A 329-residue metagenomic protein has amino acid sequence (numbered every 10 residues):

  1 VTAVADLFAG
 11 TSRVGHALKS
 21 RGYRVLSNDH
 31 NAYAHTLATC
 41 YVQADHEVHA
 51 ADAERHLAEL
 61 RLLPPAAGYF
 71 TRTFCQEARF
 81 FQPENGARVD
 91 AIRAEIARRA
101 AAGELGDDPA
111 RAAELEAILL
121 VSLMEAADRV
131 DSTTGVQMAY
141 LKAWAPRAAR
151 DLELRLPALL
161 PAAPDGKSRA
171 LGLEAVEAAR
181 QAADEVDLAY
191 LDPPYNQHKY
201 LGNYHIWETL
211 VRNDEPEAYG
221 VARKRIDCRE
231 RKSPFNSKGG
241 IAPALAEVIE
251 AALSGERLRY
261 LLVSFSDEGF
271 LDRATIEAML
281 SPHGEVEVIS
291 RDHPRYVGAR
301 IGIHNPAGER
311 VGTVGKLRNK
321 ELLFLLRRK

Functional and structural regions predicted by a protein language model:
V1-T2, G22, E116, D184-V186 (+1 more regions): A general structural motif
A3-A78, A87, A91-A97, A117-L120 (+3 more regions): SAM cofactor-binding core of SAM-dependent methyltransferases, primarily the Rossmann-like beta-alpha-beta module
V4-L18, S27-A32, R180, D184-N203 (+2 more regions): Conserved proline-anchored active-site loop of SAM-dependent methyltransferases that bridges a beta-strand
H16-A17, T36-T39, Q181-D184, K199-E208 (+2 more regions): A short acidic (Asp/Glu
L26, R169-L171, E287-I289: General small-molecule cofactor/ligand-binding pocket signal
C75-Y204, E215-R231: SAM-dependent nucleic-acid methyltransferase catalytic core
K232-E287: Conserved Class I SAM-dependent methyltransferase catalytic core
D272-K329: C-terminal catalytic and target-recognition region of SAM-dependent MTase-like enzymes, primarily methyltransferases
